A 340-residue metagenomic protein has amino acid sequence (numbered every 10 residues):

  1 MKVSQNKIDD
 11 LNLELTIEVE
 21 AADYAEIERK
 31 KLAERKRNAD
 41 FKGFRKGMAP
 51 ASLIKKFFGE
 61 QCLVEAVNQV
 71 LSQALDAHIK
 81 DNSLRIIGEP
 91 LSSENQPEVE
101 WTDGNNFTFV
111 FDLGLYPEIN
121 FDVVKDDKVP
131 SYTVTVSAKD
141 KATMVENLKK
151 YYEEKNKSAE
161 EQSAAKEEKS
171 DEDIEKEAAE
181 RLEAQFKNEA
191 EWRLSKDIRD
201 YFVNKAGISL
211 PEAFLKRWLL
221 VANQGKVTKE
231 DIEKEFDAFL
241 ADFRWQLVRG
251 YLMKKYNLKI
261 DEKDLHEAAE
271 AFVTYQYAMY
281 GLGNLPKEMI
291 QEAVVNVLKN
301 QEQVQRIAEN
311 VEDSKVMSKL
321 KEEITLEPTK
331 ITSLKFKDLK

Functional and structural regions predicted by a protein language model:
K2-V67, V129-K340: Extended, charged alpha-helical "arm"/coiled-coil substrate-binding scaffolds, typified by the C-terminal helical
V19-A21, L113-P117: Non-catalytic surface loops within mature trypsin-like serine protease
P50, I54, V67, L71-L75 (+2 more regions): Generic hydrophobic, aliphatic-rich segments that mediate packing or membrane embedding
G59-S83: Active-site helix/loop of acyl-thioester processing domains in fatty-acid/polyketide metabolism, spanning hotdog-fold
H78-L115: Extended, domain-scale alpha-helical bundle/helix-rich regions
D126: Beta-strand/loop-dominated core regions that host nucleotide or nucleotide-derived cofactor-binding catalytic loops
